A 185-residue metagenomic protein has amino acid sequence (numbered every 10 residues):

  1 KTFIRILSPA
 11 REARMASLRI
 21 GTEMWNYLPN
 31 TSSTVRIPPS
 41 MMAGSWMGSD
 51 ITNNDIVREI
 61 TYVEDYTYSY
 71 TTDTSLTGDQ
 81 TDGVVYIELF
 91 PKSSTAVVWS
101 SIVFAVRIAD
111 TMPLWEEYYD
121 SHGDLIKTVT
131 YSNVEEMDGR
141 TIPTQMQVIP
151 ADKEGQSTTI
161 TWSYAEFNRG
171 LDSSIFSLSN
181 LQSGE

Functional and structural regions predicted by a protein language model:
K1-N30: N-terminal mature ectodomain segment of secretory-pathway/periplasmic proteins
I6-S8, L28, T72, E88-P91 (+1 more regions): Short, structured patches in soluble enzyme cores that scaffold and shape functional sites
E12, G21, V63, W99-S101: Short beta-strand-initiation
R14-L18, R36-P38, G48: Short, conserved acidic/polar surface loops in the N-terminal third of protein domains
L18-I20, Y27, Y70, V106 (+1 more regions): Generic beta-strand structural signal
S33-I37, G44-W46, N53-V57, G78-F176: Gly/Pro-enriched, hydrophobic low-complexity segments that function as extracytoplasmic propeptides/linkers
V57-D73, G123-T128: A short, amphipathic edge element
G184-E185: Short, solvent-exposed mixed-charge patches
